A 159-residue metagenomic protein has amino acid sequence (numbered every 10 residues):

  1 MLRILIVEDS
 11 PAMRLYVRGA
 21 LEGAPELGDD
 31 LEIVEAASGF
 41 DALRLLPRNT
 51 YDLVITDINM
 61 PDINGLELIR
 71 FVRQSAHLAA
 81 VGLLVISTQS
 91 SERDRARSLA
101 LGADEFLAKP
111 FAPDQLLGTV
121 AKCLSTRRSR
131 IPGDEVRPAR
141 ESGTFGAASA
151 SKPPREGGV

Functional and structural regions predicted by a protein language model:
E8: Conserved acidic carboxylate
P11-V34: Two-component/phosphorelay signaling modules centered on CheY-like receiver
Y16, F111-V120: C-terminal output helix
E35-L53, A96: Acidic, metal-coordinating helix/loop segments flanking the phosphotransfer/catalytic sites of two-component signaling
D57, S87: Active-site residues of response regulator receiver
M60: Receiver (REC) domain active-site loop signature in two-component systems and cognate sites in sensor histidine kinases
